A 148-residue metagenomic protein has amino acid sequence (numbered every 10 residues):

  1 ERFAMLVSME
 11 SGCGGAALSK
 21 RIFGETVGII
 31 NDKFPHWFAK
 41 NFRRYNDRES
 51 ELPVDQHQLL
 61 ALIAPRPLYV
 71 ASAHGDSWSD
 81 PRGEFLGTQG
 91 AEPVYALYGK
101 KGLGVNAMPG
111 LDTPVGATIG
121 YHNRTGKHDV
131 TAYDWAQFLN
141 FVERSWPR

Functional and structural regions predicted by a protein language model:
E1, V7-S11, S72-G75, N123-T125: Active-site proximal loops enriched in glycine and acidic residues that flank catalytic Cys/His/Asp and coordinate
E1-R2, A64: Alpha-helix C-terminal capping segments
M5-L59, E84-V105: Mobile cap/lid helix-loop segments that gate and shape the active-site cleft of serine hydrolases
K33, Q89-R148: C-terminal catalytic histidine-bearing segment of alpha/beta-hydrolase fold enzymes
L62-L68, V115-I119: Short, proline-enriched alpha-helix->beta-strand connector loops that line the catalytic pocket of alpha/beta-hydrolase
A64-P81, R124-K127: Conserved strand-to-loop "acid loop" that flanks and positions the catalytic carboxylate
S77-G87, T131-D134: Conserved alpha/beta-hydrolase "acid-adjacent" motif
